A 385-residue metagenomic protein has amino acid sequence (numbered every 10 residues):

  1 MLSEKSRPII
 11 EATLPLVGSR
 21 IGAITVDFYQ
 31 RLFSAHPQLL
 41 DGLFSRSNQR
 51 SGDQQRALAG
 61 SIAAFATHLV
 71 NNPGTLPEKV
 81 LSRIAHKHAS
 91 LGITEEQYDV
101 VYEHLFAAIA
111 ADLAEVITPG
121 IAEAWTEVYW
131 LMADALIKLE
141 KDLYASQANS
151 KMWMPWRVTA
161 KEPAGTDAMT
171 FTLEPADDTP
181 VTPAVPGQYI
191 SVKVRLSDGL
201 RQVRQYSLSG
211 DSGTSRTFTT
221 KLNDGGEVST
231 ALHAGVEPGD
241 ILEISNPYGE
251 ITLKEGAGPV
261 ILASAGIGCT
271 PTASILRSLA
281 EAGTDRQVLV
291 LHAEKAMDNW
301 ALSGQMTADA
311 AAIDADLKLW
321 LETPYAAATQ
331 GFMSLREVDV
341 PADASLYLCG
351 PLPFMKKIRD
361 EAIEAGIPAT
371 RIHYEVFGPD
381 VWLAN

Functional and structural regions predicted by a protein language model:
M1-W153, A326: Globin-like tetrapyrrole-binding proteins
N149-I241, E294-A296, T307, E322-T323: Ferredoxin-reductase
G187, G268, P351: Short, conserved phosphate/pyrophosphate- and ester-handling motifs at nucleotide-, phospho-/glycolipid
R195-G199, N246-I251: Short, charged beta-turn/beta-strand-edge "cap" motif at the junction between a beta-strand and an adjacent loop
T252, I261-A263, I267-G283: Phosphate-binding glycine-rich loops and their immediate beta-loop-alpha structural context
P259-I261, Y347: Conserved beta-strand elements of the Class I
L289-N385: Reductase modules of NAD(P)H-dependent flavoproteins
